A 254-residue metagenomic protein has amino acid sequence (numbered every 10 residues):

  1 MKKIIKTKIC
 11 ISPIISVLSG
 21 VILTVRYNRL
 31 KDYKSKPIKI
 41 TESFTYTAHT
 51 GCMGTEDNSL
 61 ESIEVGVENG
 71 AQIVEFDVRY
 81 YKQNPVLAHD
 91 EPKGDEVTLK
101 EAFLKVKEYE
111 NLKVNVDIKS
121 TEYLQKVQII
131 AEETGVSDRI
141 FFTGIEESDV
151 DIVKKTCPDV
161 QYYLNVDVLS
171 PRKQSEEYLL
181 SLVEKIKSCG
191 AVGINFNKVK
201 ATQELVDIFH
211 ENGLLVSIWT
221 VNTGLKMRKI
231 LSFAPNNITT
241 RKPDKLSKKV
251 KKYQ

Functional and structural regions predicted by a protein language model:
K2-Q254: Phosphate-group recognition and catalysis centered on beta-loop-alpha active-site segments
